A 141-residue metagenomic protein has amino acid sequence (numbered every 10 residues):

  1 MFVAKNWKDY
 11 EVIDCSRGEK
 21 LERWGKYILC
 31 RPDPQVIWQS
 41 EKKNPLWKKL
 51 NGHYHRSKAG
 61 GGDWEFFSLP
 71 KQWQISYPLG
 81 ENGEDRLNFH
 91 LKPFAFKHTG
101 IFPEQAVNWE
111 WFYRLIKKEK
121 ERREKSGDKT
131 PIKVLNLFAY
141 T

Functional and structural regions predicted by a protein language model:
M1-A4: N-terminal accessory targeting/assembly segments
W7-E22, L29-P103, E110-Y113: Non-catalytic substrate-recognition/targeting regions of SAM-dependent transferases
W24-G25, L137: Single, functionally critical "micro-switch" positions that shape active/binding sites and transmembrane helices
Q35, S126-G127: General helical structural elements
E81, E124-K125: Disordered, low-complexity tails and leader-like regions
R86, R122-R123: Basic polycationic patches enriched in arginine
N108, K125-S126: Sequence-pattern detector for short linear motifs and compositional/periodic biases rather than a specific fold
R114-R122, D128-T141: Conserved SAM/SAH cofactor-binding pocket of Class I
